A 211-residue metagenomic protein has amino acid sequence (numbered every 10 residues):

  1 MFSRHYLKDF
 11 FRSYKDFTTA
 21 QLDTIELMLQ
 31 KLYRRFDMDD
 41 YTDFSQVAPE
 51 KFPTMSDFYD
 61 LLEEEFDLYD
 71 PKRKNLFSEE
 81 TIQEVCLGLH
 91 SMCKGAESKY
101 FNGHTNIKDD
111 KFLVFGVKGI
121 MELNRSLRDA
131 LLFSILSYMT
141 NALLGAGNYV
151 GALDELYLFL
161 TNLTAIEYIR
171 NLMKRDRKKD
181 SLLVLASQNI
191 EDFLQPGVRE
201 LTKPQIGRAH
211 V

Functional and structural regions predicted by a protein language model:
M1-S181, L185, L194-G197, H210: P-loop NTPase motor domains
K179, P204-Q205: Short, structured coil segments at secondary-structure junctions
E191-K203: Glycine-rich, charge-decorated loop segments at or immediately adjacent to ligand/cofactor-binding or catalytic sites
Q205-V211: Residue-level detector of conserved catalytic or cofactor/ligand-binding positions in enzyme active sites
